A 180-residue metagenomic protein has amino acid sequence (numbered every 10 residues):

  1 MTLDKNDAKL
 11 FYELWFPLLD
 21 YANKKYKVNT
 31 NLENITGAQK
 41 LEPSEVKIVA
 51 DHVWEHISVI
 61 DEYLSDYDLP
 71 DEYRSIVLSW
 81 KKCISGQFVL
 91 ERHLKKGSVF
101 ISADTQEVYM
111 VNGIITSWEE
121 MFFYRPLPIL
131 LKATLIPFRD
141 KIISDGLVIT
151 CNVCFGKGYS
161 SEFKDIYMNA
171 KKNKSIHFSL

Functional and structural regions predicted by a protein language model:
M1-D71: A structured, charge-rich N-terminal accessory region that forms the first stable segment of a protein and links
A22-N29, E33, I166-S179: OB-fold/S1-family RNA-binding modules
D66-I84, Y109-I115: Short linear interaction motifs
L78-K96: Structural detector for short beta-strands of small beta-barrel domains
E91-I114: OB-fold (S1/OB) nucleic-acid-binding surfaces
I115-T134: Short nucleic-acid-contacting surface segments enriched for D/E, G, S/T with interspersed K/R
T134-H177: OB-fold/S1-family single-stranded nucleic acid-binding modules
